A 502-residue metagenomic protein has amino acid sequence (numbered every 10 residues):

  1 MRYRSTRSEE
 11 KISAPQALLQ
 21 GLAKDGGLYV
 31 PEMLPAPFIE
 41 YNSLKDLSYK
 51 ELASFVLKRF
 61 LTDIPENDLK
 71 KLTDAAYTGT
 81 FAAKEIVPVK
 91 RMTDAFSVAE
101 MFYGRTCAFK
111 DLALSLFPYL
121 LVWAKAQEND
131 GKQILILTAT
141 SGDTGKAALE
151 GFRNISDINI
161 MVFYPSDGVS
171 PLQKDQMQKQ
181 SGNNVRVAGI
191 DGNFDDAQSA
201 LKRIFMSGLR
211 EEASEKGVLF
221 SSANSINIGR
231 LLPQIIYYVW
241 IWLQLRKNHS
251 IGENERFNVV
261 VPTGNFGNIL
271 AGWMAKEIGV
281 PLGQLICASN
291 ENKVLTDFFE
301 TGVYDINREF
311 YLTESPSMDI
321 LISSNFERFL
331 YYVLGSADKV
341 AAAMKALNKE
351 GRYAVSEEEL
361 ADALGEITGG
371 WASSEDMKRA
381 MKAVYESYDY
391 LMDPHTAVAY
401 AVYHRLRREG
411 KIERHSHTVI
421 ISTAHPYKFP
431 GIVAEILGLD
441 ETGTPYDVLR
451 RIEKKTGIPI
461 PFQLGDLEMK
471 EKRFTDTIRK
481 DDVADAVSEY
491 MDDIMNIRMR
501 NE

Functional and structural regions predicted by a protein language model:
M1-E502: PLP-dependent amino-acid enzyme catalytic core
